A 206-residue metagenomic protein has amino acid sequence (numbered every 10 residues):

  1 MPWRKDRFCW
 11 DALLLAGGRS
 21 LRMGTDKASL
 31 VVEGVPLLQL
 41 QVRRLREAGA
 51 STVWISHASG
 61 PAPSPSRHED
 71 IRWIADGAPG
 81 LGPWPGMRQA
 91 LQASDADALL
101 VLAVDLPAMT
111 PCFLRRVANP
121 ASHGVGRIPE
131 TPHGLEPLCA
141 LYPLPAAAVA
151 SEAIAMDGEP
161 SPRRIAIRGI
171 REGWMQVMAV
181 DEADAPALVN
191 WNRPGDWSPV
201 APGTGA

Functional and structural regions predicted by a protein language model:
P2-P160, I167-A187, G195, A201: Nucleotide and nucleotide-moiety/phosphate-recognizing core
G203-A206: Terminal amphipathic alpha-helical/low-complexity segments used for targeting or macromolecular assembly
